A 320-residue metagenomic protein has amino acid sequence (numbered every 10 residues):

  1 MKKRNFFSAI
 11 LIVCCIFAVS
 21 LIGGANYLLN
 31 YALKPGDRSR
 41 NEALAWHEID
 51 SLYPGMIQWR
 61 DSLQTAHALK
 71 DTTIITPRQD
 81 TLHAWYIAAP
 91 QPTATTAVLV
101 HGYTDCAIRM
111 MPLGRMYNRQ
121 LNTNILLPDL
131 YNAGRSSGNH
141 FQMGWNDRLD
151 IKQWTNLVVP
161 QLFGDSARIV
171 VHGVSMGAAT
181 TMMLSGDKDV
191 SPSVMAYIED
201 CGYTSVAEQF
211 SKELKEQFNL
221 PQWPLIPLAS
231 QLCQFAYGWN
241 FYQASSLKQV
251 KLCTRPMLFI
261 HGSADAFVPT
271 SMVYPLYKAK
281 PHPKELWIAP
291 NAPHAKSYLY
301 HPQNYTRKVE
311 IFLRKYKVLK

Functional and structural regions predicted by a protein language model:
F6-F7, C14-T73: An N-terminal hydrophobic leader/cap segment in hydrolases
Y103-Y117: The serine-hydrolase catalytic nucleophile loop
L113, S246, R255, P269-K278: Short alpha-helix in the alpha/beta-hydrolase fold that links the catalytic acid
Y117-S137: Conserved alpha/beta-hydrolase
F141-L162: Alpha/beta-hydrolase active-site loop
M183-N240: Hydrolase active-site cap/lid region
L252-T254, F259-H261, D265: Short beta-strand/loop motif that positions the catalytic acidic residue of the alpha/beta-hydrolase fold
Y300-K320: Catalytic active-site module of serine/aspartate enzymes centered on a nucleophile-bearing elbow/loop
